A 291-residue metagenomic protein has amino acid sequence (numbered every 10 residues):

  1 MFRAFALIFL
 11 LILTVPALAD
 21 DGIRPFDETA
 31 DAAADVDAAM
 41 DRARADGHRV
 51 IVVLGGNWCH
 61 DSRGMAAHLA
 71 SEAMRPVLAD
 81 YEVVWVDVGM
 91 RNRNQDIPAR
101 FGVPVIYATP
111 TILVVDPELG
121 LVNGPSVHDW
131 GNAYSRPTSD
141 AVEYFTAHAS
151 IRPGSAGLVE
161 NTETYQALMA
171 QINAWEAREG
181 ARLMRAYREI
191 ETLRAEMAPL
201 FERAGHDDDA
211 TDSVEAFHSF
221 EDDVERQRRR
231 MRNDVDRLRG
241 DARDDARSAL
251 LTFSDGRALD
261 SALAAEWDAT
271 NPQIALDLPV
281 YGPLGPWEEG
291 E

Functional and structural regions predicted by a protein language model:
A4-T14: Bacterial N-terminal signal peptides
V15-A19: Sec/Tat signal peptide C-region and signal peptidase I cleavage site
D20-D46, P283-P286: N-terminal leader/targeting and pre-domain segments
D20-R24, P137-E291: Non-globular targeting/processing and membrane-anchoring segments
F26-A33, L54-G56, M74-Q95: Thiol-based oxidoreductase modules, predominantly thioredoxin-like and allied folds used for disulfide exchange
A45-C59: Short active-site neighborhood of thiol/selenol oxidoreductases, capturing the structured segment around
D61-V77: Typically the conserved alpha-helix immediately C-terminal to a functionally engaged Cys/Sec in thioredoxin-like
I106-E160: Non-catalytic, surface beta->alpha helical segment in thiol-disulfide oxidoreductase systems
